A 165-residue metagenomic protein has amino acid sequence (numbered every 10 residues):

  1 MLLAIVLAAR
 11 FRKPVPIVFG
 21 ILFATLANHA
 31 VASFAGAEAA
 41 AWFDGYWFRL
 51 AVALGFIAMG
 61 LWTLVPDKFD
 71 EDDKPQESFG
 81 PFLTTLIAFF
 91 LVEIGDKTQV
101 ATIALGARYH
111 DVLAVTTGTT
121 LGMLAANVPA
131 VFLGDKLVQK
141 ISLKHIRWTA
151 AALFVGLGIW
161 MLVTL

Functional and structural regions predicted by a protein language model:
M1-A4, T84-T102: Functional transmembrane helices that embed catalytic/metal-coordinating motifs
M1-A41, V100-G122: Juxtamembrane transmembrane-helix termini in multi-pass membrane transport proteins
K13-D72, E77, P129-K140, T149-A152: Membrane helix-loop-helix hairpins that form the core translocation module of multi-pass transporters
L26-A27, L61, F90, I94 (+2 more regions): Hydrophobic/aromatic residues within the transmembrane alpha-helices of Major Facilitator Superfamily
W47-G55, D111-A126: Structural signature of hydrophobic alpha-helical transmembrane segments
L64, K68-V92, L113-T117, L121: Small-residue-enriched transmembrane helix starts and helix-helix packing motifs in multi-pass inner-membrane proteins
G158-L165: Juxtamembrane boundary at the C-terminal end of a transmembrane helix
